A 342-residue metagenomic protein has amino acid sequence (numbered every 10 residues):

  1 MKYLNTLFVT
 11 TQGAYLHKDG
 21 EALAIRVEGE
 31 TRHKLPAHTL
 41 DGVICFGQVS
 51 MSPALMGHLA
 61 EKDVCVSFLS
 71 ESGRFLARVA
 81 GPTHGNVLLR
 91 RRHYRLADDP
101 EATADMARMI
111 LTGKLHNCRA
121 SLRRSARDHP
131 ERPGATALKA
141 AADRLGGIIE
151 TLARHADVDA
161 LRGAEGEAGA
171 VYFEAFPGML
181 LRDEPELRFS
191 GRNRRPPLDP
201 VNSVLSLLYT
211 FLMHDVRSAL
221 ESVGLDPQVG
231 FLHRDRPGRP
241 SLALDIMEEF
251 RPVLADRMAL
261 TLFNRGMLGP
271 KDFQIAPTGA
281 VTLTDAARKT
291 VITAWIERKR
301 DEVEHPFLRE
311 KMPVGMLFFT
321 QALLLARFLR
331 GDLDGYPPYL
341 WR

Functional and structural regions predicted by a protein language model:
M1-H17, E28, K34, G85-R342: Active-site helix-to-loop segments that bind/position phosphate- or nucleotide-bearing substrates and donors across
H17-V49: N-terminal ordered "arm"
T39, G47-A120: A surface-exposed, charged beta-strand/loop segment in the N-terminal or early-internal portion of soluble proteins
C45-Q48, L69, R192, L208: Short His-Asn-centered micro-motif
